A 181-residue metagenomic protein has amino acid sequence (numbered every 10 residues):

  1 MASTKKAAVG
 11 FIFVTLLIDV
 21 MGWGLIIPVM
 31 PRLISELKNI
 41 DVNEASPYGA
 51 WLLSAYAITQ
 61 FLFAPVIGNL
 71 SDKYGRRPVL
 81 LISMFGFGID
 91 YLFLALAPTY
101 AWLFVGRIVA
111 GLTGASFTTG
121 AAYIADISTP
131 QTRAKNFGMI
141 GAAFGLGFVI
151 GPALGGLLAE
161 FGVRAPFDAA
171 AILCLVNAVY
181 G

Functional and structural regions predicted by a protein language model:
K5-E36: Pair of pore-lining "gating" transmembrane helices in MFS-fold secondary transporters
L17, D90, A101-A115: Hydrophobic core of transmembrane alpha-helices in multi-pass small-molecule transporters, especially MFS/SLC-type
L33-F61: Extracellular/periplasmic helix-loop-helix junction of adjacent transmembrane segments in MFS-like secondary
A57-P65, A115, F148-V149: Residue-level signature of mid-helix packing/kink "hotspots" within the transmembrane helices of 12-pass Major
F61-P98: Conserved MFS/SLC helix-loop-helix module at the cytosolic interface between two early adjacent transmembrane helices
G86-L94, A110, L173-N177: MFS 12-TM fold signature
G106-G145: Cytoplasmic helix-loop-helix junction between adjacent transmembrane helices in 12-TM secondary transporters
A143-G181: Helix-loop-helix hairpin linking two adjacent transmembrane segments in secondary transporters
